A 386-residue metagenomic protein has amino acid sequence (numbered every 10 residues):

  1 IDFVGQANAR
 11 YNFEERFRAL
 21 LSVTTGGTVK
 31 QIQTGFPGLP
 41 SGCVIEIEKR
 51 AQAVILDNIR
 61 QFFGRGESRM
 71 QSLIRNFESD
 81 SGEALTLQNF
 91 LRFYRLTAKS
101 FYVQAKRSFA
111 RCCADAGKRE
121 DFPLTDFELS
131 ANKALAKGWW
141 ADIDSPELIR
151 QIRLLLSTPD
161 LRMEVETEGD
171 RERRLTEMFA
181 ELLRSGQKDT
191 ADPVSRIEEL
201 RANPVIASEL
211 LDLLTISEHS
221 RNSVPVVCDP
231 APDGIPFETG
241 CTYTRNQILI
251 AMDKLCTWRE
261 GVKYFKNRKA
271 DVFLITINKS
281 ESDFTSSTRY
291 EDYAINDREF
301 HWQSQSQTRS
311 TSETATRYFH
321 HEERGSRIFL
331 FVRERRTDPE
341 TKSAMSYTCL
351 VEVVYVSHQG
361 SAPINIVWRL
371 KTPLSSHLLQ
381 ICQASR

Functional and structural regions predicted by a protein language model:
D2-W140, D144-P146: Long, largely alpha-helical accessory region at the distal end of helicase-like NTP-driven motors
Q6, N278-S282, R333-R335, H358 (+1 more regions): Generic structural motif
E48, S108, S145, N203 (+4 more regions): Helix N-terminus capping/helix-initiation residues
L85-L87, Y94, A98, A110 (+3 more regions): Acidic, glycine-rich low-complexity segments with interspersed aromatic residues
A141-D142, E260, S304, L370: Intrinsic disorder/low-complexity segments enriched in polar/charged and small flexible residues
I152-V272, N278-S280: Charge-dense, extended regions
P339-R386: Compact mixed alphabeta submodule
